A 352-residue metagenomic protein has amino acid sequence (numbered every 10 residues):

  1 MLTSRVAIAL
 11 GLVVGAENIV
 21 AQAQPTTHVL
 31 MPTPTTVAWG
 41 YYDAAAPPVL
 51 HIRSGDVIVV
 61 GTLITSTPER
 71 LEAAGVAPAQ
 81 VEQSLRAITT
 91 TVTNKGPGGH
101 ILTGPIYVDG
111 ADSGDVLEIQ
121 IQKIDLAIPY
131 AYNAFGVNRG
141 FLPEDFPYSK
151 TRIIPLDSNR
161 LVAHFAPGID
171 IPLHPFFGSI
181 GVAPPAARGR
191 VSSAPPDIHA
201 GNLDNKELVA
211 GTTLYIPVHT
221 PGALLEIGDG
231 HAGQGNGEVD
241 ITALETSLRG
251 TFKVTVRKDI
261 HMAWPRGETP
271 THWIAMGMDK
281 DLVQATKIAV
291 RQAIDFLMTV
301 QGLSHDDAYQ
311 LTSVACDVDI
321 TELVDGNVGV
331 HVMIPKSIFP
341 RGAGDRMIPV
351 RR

Functional and structural regions predicted by a protein language model:
R5-N18: Bacterial N-terminal signal peptides
Q24-A38, A79-P97, I180-A194: Short, basic/aromatic beta-hairpin or loop at an interaction surface
Q24-T27, M31-V37, A45-V59, I64 (+8 more regions): Alpha/propeptide regions of enzymes that mature by internal proteolysis
T65-A77, I124-A134, G222-A232, T321-V324: Short, Lys/Arg- and Gly-enriched loop/turn segments at beta-strand edges
T65-D109, I121: Extended, compositionally biased flexible segments
H100-I101, Y107, Q122-V209: Intrinsically disordered, low-complexity linker/loop segments enriched in Gly/Pro and charged/polar residues
L173-V283, I294: Conserved mixed alpha/beta catalytic, RNA-binding, or beta-rich assembly cores of soluble enzyme, regulatory
G326-R352: Long, compositionally biased
